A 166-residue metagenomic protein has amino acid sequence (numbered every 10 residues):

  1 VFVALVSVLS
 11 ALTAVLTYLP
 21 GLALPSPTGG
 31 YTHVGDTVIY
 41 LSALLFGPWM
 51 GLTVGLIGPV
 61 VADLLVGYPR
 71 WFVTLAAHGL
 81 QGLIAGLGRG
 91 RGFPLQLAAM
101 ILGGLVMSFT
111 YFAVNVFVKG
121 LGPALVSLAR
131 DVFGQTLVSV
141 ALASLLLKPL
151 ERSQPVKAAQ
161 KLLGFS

Functional and structural regions predicted by a protein language model:
V1-S166: Loop-helix junctions at membrane interfaces
